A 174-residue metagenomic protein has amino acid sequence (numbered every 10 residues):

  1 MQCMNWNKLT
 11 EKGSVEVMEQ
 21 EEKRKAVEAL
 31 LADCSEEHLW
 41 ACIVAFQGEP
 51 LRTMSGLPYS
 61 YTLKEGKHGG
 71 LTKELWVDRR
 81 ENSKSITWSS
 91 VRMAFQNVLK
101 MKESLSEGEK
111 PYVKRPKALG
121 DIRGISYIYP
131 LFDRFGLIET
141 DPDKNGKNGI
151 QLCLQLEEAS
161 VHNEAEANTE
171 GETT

Functional and structural regions predicted by a protein language model:
N5-E36, V161-T174: Non-catalytic accessory regions used for complex assembly or targeting
E19-T87: Long, low-complexity, charged/polar intrinsically disordered regions in eukaryotic proteins
T87-G120: Short acidic, hydrophobic short linear motifs in intrinsically disordered regions
Y112-K114, F135, Q151: Extracellular-facing segments of soluble proteins and assemblies that are Gly/Ser/Thr-biased and enriched in aromatics
L119-R134: Short amphipathic alpha-helical interaction segments
D133-K144: A short, conserved structural fragment
K144-E172: Short, cationic-aromatic polyanion-contact patches
